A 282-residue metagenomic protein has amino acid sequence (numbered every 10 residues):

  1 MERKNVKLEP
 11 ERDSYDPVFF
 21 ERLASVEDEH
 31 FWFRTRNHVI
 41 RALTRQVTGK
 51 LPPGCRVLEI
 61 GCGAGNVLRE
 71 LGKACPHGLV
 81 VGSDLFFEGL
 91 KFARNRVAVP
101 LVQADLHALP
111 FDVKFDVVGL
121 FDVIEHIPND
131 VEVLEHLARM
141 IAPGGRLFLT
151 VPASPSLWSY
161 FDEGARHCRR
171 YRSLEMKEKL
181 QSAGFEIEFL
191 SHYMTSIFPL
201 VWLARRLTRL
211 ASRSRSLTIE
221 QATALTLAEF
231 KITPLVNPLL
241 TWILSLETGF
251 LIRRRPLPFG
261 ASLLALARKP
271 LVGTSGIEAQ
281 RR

Functional and structural regions predicted by a protein language model:
M1-F121, V131-L134, P234, F250 (+3 more regions): Conserved N-terminal segment of class I S-adenosyl-L-methionine
E9, V26-H30, F111, I197-I277: A C-terminal cap/extension of S-adenosyl-L-methionine-dependent methyltransferases that defines the acceptor-substrate
A24-S25, L147-R169, S173-E178: Short, glycine-/aromatic-enriched active-site segment of Class I SAM-dependent methyltransferases
F115, S159-E163, L200-A204: Short aromatic-enriched loop/helix-cap "lid" or pocket-rim segments at secondary-structure transitions that line
F121-I124, T150: Residues lining the SAM
H126, D130: Di-metal (Zn2+ and/or Mg2+/Mn2+) metal-binding site signature of metallo-dependent hydrolases with the MBL/beta-CASP
V131-R146: A short glycine-rich, Lys/Arg-flanked "PGG" loop and its adjoining helix->strand segment in the class I
F185-T195: Conserved S-adenosyl-L-methionine
